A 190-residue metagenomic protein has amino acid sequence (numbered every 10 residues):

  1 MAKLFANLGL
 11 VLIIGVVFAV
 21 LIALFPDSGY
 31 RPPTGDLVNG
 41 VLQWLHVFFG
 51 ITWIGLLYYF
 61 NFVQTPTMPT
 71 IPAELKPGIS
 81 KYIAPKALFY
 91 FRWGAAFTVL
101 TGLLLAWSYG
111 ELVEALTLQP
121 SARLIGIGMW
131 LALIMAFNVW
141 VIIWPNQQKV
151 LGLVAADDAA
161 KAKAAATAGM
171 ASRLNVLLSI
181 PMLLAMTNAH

Functional and structural regions predicted by a protein language model:
M1-H190: Polytopic transmembrane helical bundles with strong interfacial aromatic enrichment
